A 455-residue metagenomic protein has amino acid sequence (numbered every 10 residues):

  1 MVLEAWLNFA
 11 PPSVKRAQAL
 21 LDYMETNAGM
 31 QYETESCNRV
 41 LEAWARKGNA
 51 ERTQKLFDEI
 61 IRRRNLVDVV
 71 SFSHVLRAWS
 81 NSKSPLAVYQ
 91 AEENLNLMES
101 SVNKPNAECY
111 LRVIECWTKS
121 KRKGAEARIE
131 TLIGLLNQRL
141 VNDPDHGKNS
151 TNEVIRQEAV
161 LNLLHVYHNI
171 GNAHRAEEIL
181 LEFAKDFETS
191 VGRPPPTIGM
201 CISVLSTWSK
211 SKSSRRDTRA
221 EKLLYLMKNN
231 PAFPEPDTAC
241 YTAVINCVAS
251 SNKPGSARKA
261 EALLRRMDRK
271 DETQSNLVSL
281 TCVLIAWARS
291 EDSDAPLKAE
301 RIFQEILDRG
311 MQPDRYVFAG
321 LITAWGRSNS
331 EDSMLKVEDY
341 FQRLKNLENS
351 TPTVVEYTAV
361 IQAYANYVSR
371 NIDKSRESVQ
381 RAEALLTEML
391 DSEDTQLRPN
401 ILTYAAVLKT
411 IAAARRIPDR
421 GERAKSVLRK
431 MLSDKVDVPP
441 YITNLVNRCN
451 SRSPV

Functional and structural regions predicted by a protein language model:
E4, A17, E33-N38, E42 (+30 more regions): Pentatricopeptide repeat
A5-K15, A45-N49, S80-Y89, T118-R128 (+7 more regions): Short coil/turn connectors between adjacent alpha-helices in alpha-solenoid helical repeat scaffolds
M24-N27, I60, M98, L135-R139 (+7 more regions): Alpha-helical solenoid scaffolds that mediate protein-protein interactions, centered on TPR/SEL1-like repeats but also
A28-G29, R64, V102, L140 (+8 more regions): Inter-helix linker motif
G134, G421-V436: TPR/TPR-like (Sel1-like) alpha-helical repeat modules
P144-N152: Acidic, Ser/Thr- and Gly/Pro-rich intrinsically disordered linkers and low-complexity segments that flank or connect
F303, L307, Q312-R370, S378-A382 (+2 more regions): Eukaryotic tandem repeat interaction scaffolds
